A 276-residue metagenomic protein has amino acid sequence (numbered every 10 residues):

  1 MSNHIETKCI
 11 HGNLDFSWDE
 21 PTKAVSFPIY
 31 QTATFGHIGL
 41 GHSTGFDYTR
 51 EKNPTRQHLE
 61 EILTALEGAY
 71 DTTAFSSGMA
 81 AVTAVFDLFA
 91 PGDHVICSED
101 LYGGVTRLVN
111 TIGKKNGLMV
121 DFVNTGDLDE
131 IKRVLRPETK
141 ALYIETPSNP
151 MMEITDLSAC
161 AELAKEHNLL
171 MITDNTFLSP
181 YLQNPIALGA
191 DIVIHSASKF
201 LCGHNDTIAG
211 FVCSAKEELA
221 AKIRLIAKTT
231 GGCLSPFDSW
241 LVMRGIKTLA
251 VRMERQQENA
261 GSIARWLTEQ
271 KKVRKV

Functional and structural regions predicted by a protein language model:
M1-N53, L59-I62: N-terminal "arm"/small-domain region of PLP-dependent enzymes with the aminotransferase-like
S17-W18, T72-K272: Conserved PLP-enzyme active-site core in the AAT-like
A24-V25, Q57, G68, D206: Short, basic and Ser/Thr-rich N-terminal targeting/leader segments
T34-T83, D87-L88, G104-T111: Conserved N-terminal alpha-helix of the aminotransferase class I/II PLP-enzyme fold
R274-V276: Short beta-strand elements
